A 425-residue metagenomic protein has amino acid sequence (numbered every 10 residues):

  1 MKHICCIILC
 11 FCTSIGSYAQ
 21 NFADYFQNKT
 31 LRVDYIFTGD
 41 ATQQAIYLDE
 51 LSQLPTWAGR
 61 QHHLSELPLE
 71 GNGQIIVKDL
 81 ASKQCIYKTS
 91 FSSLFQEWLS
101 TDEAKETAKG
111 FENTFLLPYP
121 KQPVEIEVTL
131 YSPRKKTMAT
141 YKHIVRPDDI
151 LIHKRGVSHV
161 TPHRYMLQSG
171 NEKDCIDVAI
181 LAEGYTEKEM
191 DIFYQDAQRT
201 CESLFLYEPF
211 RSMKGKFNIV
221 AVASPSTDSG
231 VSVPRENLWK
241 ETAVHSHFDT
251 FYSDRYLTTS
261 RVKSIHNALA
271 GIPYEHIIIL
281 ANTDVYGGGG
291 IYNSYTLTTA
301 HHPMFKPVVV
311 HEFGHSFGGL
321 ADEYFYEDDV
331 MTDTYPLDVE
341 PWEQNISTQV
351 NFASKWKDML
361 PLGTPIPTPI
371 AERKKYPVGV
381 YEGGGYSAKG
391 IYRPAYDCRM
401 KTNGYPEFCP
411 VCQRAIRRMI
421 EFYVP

Functional and structural regions predicted by a protein language model:
M1-A23: Bacterial Sec-dependent N-terminal signal peptides
D24-F37, A41-Q44, Y324-P425: Replace "(M1/M4/M9/M12/WLM)" with "(e.g., M1/M4/M8/M9/M12/M26/WLM)" and add "not limited to" to clarify scope
Y25-I152: Beta-strand-enriched, solvent-exposed domains that form extended recognition/catalytic surfaces
L151-R211, A221-V231, T250: Fold-level signature of zinc-dependent metallopeptidase catalytic domains
G184-E187, P225-S229, T283-G287, P303-F305 (+2 more regions): Solvent-exposed loop/turn segments at secondary-structure junctions within structured extracellular/periplasmic domains
M190-F193, G288-E312: Short pre-active-site segment immediately N-terminal to the catalytic Zn-binding motif
K216-Y292: Active-site-proximal segments of metallohydrolase catalytic domains
F313-D329: Catalytic Zn2+-binding segment of zinc metalloproteases
